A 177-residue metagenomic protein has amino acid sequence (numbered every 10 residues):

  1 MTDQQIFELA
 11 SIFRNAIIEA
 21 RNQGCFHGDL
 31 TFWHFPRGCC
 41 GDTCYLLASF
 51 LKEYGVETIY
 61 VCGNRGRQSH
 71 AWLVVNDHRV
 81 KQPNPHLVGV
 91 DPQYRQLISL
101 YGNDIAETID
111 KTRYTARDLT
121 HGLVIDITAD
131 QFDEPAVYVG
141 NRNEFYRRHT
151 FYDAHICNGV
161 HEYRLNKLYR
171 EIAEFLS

Functional and structural regions predicted by a protein language model:
M1-S177: A structural boundary/capping signal
